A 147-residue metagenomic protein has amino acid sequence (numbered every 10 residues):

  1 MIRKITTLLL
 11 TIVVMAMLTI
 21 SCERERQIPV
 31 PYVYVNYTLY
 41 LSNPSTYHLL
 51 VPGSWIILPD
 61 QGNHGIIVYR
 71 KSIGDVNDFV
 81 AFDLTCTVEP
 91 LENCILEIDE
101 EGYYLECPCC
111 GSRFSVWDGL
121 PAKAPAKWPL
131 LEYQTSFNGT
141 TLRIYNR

Functional and structural regions predicted by a protein language model:
M1-L9: Bacterial N-terminal signal peptides that target proteins for export
I12-A16: Alpha-helical transmembrane segments
M17-S21: C-terminal motif of bacterial Sec signal peptides marking the signal peptidase cleavage site
R24-E101, S115, L131-R147: N-terminal pre-ligand scaffold of iron-sulfur
E89, C109-C110: Short Cys/His-rich metal-coordination motifs, predominantly Zn2+-binding knuckles/fingers
E106, R113-S115: Structural recognition of the beta-strand scaffold that forms the well-ordered cores of secreted hydrolase catalytic
D118-Q134: Low-complexity, intrinsically disordered Gly/Pro/Thr-rich segments
